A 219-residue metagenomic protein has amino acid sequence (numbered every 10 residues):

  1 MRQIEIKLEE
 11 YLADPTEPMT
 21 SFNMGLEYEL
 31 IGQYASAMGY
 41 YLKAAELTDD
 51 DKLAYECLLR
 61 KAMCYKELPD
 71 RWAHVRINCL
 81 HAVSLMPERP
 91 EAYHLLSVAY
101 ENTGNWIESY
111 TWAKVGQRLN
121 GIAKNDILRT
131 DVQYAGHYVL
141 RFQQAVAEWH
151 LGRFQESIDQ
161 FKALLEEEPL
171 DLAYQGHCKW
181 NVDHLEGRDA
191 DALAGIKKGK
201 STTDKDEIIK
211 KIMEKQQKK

Functional and structural regions predicted by a protein language model:
P15, D49-K52, P87, G121 (+1 more regions): Short coil turns that delineate tetratricopeptide repeat
M19, K52-E56, H74, E91 (+3 more regions): Start-of-helix register in tetratricopeptide repeats
N23, R60, L95, N102 (+3 more regions): "A position-specific structural signal for the A-helix of alpha-solenoid helical repeats
I31, L68-P69, T103, L151 (+1 more regions): Structural motif corresponding to the intra-repeat A-B loop/turn of tetratricopeptide repeats
Y34-A35, R71-W72, W106, F154: TPR-repeat structural position
